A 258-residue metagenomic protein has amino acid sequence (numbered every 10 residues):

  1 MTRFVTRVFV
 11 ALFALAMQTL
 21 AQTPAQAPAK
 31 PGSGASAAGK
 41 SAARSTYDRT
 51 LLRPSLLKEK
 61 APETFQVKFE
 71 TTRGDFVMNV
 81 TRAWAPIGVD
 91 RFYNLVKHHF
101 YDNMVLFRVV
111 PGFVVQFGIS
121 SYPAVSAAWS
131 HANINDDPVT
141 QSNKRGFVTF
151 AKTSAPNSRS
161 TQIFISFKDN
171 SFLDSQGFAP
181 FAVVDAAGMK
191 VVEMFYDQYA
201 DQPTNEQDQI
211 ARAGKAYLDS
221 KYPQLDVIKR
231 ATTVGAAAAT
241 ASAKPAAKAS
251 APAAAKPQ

Functional and structural regions predicted by a protein language model:
M1-F9: Bacterial N-terminal signal peptides that target proteins for export
F13: Expand to "…catalyze enediolate/carbanion chemistry for C-C bond making/breaking, isomerization, decarboxylation
M17-A21: Sec/Tat signal peptide C-region and signal peptidase I cleavage site
Q22-Q258: Cyclophilin-like peptidyl-prolyl cis-trans isomerases
